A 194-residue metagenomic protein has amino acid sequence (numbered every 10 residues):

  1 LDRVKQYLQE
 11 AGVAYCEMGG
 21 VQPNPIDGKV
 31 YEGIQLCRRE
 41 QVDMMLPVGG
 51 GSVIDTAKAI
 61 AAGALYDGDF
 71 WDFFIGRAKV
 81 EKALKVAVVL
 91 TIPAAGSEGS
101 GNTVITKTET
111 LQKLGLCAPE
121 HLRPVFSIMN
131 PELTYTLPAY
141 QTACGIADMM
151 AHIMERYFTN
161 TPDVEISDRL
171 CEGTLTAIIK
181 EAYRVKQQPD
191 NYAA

Functional and structural regions predicted by a protein language model:
L1-M44: ATP/NTP phosphate-donor binding region
V4, A57-I60, I178: Hydrophobic packing residues within well-ordered alpha-helices of enzyme cores
V21, L90, E132: Residues at the C-termini of beta-strands that transition into short coil/loop
P23-V30, D69-R77, T176-A194: A short, flexible low-complexity segment enriched in Lys/Arg and Gly/Pro that occurs in N-terminal basic tails
G28-M129: Glycine/threonine-rich beta-strand-loop-alpha-helix active-site module that forms ligand/phosphate-binding
N102-A194: Carboxylate- and glycine-rich phosphate/diphosphate-binding segment that chelates Mg2+/Mn2+
